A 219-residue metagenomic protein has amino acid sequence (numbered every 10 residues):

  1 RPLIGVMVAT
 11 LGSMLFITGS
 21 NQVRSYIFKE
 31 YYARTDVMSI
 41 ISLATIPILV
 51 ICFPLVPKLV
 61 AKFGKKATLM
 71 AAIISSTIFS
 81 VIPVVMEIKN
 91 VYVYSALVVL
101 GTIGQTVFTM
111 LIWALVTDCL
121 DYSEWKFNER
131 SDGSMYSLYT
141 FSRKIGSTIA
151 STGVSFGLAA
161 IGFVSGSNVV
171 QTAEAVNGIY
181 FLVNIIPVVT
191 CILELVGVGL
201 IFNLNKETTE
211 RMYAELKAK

Functional and structural regions predicted by a protein language model:
R1-A218: Membrane-embedded alpha-helical bundles of multi-pass transporters/translocases, especially carrier/permease families
